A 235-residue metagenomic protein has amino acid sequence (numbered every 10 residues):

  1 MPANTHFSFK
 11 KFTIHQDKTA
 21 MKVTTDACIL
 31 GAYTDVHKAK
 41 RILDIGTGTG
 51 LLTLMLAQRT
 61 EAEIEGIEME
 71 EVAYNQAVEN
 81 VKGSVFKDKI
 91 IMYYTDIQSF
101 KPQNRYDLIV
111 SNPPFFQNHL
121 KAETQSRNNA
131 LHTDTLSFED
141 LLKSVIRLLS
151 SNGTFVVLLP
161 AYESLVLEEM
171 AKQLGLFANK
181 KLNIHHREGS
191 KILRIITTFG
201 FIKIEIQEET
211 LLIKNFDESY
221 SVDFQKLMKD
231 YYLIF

Functional and structural regions predicted by a protein language model:
M1-H37: Class I SAM-dependent transferase core
T13-H15, T19, V23, L136-I192: Conserved Class I SAM-dependent methyltransferase catalytic core
L30, N112, L141, F199: Residue-level signal for inorganic ion chemistry
A32-P102, L108-S111, Q117-A122: Conserved SAM/SAH cofactor-binding pocket of Class I
P113-D140: Mobile active-site "lid"/loop adjacent to the S-adenosyl-L-methionine
G189-F235: SAM/dcSAM-binding transferase cores
